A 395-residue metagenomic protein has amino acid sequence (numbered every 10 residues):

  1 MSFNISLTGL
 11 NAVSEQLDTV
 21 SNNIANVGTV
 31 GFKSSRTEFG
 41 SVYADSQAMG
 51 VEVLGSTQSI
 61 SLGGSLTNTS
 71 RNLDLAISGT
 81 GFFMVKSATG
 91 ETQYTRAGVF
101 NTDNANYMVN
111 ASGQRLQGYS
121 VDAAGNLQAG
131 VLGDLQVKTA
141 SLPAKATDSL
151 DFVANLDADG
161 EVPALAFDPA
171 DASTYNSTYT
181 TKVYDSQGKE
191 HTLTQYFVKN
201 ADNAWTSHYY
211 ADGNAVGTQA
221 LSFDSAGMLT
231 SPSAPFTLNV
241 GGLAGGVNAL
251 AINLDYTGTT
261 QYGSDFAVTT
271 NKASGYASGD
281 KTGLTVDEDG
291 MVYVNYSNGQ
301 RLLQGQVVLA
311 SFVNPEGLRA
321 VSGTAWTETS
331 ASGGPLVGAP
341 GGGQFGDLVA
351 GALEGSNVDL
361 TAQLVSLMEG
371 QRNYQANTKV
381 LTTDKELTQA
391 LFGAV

Functional and structural regions predicted by a protein language model:
M1-G28, F32-S35: N-terminal intrinsically disordered, low-complexity, charge/repeat-rich segments that act as generic
N4-L7, N11, E354, M368 (+1 more regions): Short amphipathic alpha-helical segments with heptad-repeat character
L10, S14-L17, L367, Y374 (+1 more regions): Hydrophobic a/d positions of heptad-repeat alpha-helices that form coiled-coil
N22, N26-D359, L364-S366, G370-N373: Small/polar low-complexity and glycine-rich loop motifs
L387-V395: Structured functional modules or segments
